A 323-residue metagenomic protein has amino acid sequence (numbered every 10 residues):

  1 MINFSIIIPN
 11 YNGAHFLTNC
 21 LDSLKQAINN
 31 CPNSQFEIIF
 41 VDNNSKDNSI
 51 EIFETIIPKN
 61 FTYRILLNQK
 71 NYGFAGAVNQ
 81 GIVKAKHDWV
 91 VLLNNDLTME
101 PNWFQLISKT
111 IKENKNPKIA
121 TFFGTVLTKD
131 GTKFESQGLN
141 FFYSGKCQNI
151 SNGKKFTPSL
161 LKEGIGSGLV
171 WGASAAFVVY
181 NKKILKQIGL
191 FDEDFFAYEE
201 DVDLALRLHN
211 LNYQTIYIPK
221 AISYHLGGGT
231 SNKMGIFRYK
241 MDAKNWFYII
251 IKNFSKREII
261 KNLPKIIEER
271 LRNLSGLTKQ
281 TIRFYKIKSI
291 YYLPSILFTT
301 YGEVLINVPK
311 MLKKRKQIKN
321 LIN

Functional and structural regions predicted by a protein language model:
G13-I28: Short, well-formed alpha-helical segments that are part of the catalytic scaffolds of diverse glycosyltransferases
S23, D42-E51: A conserved acidic beta->alpha catalytic loop
L67-A85, N95: Glycine-rich, basic loop-to-helix element that forms the pyrophosphate-binding segment of sugar-nucleotide handling
V90: Short aromatic/hydrophobic "clamp" motif used to bind/position activated sugar donors
T98-F142: Conserved donor NDP-sugar-binding/catalytic core segment of glycosyltransferases
K133, Q148, K154-Y180, V202-D203 (+1 more regions): A recurrent flexible, glycine/aromatic-enriched loop bordering the glycosyltransferase active site that acts as
G166, W171-I222: A short, conserved alpha-helix in the catalytic core of glycosyltransferases
E258-N323: Non-catalytic, C-terminal membrane-associated alpha-helical segments of glycosyltransferases
